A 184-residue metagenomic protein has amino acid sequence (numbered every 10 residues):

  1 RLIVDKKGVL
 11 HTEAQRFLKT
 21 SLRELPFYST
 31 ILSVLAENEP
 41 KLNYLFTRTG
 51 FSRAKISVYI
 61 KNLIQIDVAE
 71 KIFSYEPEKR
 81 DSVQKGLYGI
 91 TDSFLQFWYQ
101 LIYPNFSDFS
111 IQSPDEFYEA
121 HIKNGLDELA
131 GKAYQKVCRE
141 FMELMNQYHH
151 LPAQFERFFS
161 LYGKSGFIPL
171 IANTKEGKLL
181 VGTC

Functional and structural regions predicted by a protein language model:
L2-L170: Accessory nucleic acid-recognition modules appended to NTPase machines
A172-V181: Active-site beta-strand-loop-beta-strand hairpin of nuclease catalytic cores that positions key catalytic residues
C184: Short beta-strand-loop-alpha-helix junction that forms the active-site gateway of nucleic-acid-processing nucleases
